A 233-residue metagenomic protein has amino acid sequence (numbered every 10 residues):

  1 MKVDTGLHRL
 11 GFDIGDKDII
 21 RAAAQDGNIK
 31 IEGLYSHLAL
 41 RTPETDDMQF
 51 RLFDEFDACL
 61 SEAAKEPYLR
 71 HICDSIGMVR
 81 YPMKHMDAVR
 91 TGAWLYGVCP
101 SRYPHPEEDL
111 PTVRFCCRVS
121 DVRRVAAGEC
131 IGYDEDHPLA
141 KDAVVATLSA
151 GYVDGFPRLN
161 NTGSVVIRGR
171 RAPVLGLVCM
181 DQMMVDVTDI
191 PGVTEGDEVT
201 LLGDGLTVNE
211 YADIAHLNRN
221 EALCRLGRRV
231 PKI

Functional and structural regions predicted by a protein language model:
M1, D74, G196: Divalent metal-coordination and catalytic microenvironments
K2-D4, D181: Acidic active-site catalytic centers that drive phospho-/nucleotidyl reactions and related ester hydrolyses
D4-R118, V122-A126: Active-site loop/helix belt of alpha/beta enzymes
R124-I233: C-terminal accessory subdomain/extension
